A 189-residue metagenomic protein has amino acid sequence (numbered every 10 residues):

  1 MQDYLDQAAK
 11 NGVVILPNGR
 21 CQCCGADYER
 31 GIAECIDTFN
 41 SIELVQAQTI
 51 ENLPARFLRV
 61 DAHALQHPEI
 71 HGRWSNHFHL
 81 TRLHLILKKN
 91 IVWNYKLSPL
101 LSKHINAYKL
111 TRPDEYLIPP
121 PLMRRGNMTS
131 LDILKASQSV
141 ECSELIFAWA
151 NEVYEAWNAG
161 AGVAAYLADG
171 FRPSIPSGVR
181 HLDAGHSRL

Functional and structural regions predicted by a protein language model:
M1-L189: Intrinsically disordered, low-complexity linkers and terminal regions that flank or interleave Cys/His-based
